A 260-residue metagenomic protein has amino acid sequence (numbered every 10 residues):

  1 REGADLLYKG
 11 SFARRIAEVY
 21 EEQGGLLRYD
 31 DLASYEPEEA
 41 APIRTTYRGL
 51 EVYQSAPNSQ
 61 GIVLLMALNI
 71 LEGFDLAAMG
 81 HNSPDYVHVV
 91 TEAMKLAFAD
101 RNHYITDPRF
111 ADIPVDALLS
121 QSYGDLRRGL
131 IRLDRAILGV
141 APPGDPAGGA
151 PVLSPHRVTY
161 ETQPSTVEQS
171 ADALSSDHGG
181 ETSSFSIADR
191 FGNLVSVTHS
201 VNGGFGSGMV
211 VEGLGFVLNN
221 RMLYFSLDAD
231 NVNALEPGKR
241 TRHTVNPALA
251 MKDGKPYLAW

Functional and structural regions predicted by a protein language model:
R1-P57, R128-A147, A173-D177: Accessory "access/gating" subregions that flank catalytic or transport cores
E2-L7, E22, Y53-G61, M79-V87 (+6 more regions): Hydrophobic alpha-helical scaffolding
G3, F12, I16, Q60-L64 (+2 more regions): Stable alpha-helical elements in mature extracytoplasmic
G3, L7, S11, Y20 (+5 more regions): Sec/Tat-exported extracytoplasmic proteins
L26-R28, H178, A188, N193-L258: Active-site rim segments in enzyme catalytic domains, especially the processed small/beta chain of N-terminal
I43-T45, N69, N246-M251: Short beta-strand elements
L50-P57, V63-L68, L76, F185 (+3 more regions): Short, well-ordered beta-strand elements
F74-S200, L214: Internal maturation/activation junctions in enzymes
